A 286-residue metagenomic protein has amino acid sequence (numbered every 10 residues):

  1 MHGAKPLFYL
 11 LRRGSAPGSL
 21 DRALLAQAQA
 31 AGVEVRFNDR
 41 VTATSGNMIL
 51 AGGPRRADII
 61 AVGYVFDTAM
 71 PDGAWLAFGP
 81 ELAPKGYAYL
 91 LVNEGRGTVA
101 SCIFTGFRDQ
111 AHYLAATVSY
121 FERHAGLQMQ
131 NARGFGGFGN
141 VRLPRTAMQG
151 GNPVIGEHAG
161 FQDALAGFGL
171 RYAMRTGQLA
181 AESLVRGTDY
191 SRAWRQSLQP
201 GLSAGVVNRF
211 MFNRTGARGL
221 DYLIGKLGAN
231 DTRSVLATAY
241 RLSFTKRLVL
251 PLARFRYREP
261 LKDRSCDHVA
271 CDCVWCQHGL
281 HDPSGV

Functional and structural regions predicted by a protein language model:
M1-G18: Active-site-adjacent segment of FAD-dependent monooxygenases/related oxidoreductases
A4-F8, G97, A159-Q162: A short, flexible beta-alpha/helix-coil linker loop
G14-M148, G160: Predominantly flavin-linked oxidoreductase catalytic cores and closely associated redox partners
S19, A23, Y172-L179: Short amphipathic alpha-helical face segments that pack within enzyme cores and frequently flank/anchor catalytic
L143-P144, M148, G160, A166 (+2 more regions): Active-site-proximal substrate-binding core of FAD-dependent oxidoreductases
N152-V154: Residue-level marker for buried hydrophobic side chains located in beta-strands that build the well-ordered beta-sheet
G156, G160, A164-R175: Active-site segments that bind and position negatively charged phosphate/pyrophosphate groups
A217-V286: C-terminal auxiliary extensions adjacent to catalytic cores
